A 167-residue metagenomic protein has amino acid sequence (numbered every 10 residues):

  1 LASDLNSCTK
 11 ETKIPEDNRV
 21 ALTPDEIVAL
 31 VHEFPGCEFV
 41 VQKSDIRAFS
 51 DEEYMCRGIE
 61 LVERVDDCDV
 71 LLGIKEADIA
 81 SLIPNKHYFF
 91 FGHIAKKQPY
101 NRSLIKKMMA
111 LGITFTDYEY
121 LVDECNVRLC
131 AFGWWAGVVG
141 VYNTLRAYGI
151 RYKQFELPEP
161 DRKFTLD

Functional and structural regions predicted by a protein language model:
S3-K107, L111: An N-terminal-biased, well-structured beta-alpha scaffold segment characteristic of Rossmann-like dinucleotide-binding
L5, I79-D167: Glycine/serine-rich phosphate-binding loop and adjoining beta1-alpha1 elements at the start of nucleotide-handling
